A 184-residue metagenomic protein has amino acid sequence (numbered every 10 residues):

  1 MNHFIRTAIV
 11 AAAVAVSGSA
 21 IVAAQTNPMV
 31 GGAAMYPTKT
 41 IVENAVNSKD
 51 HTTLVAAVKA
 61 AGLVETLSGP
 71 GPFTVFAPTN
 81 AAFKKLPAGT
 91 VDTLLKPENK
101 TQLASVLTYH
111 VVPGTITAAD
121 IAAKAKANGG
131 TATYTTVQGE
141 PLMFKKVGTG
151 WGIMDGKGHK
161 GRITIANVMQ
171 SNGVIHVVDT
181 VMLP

Functional and structural regions predicted by a protein language model:
M1-I9: Bacterial N-terminal signal peptides that target proteins for export
A8-S19: Bacterial N-terminal signal peptides
I21-P184: Mature, structured domains of secreted/extracytosolic soluble proteins
